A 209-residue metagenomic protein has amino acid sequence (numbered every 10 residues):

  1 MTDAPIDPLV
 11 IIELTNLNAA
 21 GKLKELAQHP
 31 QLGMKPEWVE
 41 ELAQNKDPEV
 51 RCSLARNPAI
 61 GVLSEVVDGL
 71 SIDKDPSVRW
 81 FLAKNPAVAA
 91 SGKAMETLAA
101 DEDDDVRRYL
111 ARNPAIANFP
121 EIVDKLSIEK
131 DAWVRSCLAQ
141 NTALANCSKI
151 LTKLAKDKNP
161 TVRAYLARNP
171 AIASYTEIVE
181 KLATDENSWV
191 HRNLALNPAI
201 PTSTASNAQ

Functional and structural regions predicted by a protein language model:
M1-Q209: Alpha-helical scaffold segments
